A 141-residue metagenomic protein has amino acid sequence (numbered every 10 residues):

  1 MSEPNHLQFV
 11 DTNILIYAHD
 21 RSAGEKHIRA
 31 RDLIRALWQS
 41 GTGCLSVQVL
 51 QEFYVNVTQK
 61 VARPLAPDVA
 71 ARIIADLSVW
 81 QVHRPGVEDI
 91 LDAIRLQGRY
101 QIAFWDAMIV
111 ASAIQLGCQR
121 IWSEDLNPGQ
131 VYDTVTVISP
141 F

Functional and structural regions predicted by a protein language model:
M1-L45, K60-D68: Short, well-structured N-terminal submotif of metal-dependent ribonuclease cores
M1-L7, V110-F141: Acidic, PIN/NYN-like endoribonuclease modules and their adjacent C-terminal/linker elements
A18, A36-S40, N56-K60, D76-Q81 (+1 more regions): Alpha-helix C-capping/helix-to-loop hinge sites
C44, H83, I138: General small-molecule cofactor/ligand-binding pocket signal
L45-V47, W122: Short beta-strand segments at enzyme active-site cores
V47-Q51, A71-R99: Acidic catalytic patch
